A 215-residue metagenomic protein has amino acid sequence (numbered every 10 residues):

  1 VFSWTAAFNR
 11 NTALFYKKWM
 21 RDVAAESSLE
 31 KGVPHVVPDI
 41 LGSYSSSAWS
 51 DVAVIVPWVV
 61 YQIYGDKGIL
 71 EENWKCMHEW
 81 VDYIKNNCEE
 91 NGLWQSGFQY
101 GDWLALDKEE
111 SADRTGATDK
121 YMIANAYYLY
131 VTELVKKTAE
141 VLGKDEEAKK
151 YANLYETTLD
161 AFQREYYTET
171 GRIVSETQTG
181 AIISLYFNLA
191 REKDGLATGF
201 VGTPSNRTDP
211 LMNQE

Functional and structural regions predicted by a protein language model:
V1-E215: Active-site core of glycosidic bond-cleaving carbohydrate-active enzymes
